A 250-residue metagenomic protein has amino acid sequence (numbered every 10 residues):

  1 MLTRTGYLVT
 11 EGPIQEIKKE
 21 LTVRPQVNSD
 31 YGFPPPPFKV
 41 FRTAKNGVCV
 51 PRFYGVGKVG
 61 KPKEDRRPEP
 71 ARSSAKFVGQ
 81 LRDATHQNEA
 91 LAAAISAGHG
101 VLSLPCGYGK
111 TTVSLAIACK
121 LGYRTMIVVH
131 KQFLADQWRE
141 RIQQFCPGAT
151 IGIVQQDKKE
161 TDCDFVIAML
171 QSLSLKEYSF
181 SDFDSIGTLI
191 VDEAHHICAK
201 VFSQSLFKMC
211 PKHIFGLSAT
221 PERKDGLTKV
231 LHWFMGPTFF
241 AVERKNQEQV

Functional and structural regions predicted by a protein language model:
M1-V27: Short Lys/Arg-enriched alpha/beta "domain-start" segment
K18-P68: Interdomain "pre-motor" coupling segment immediately N-terminal to P-loop NTPase/helicase cores
P36-P37, K63-S103: Conserved pre-motif I regulatory segment
A97-L121, M126: Walker A/P-loop
C106-Y108, M169, S218: Conserved phosphate-coupling serine/threonine residues in phosphotransfer and NTP-handling enzymes
T125, F133-K158: Conserved helix-turn-beta segment of the N-terminal RecA-like "Helicase ATP-binding" lobe in SF1/SF2 helicases
Q155-T188, A199-Q204: Conserved helix/coil segment N-terminal to the catalytic DExD/H
G187-T188, H195-V250: Post-DEXD/H (motif II) to motif III coupling segment of the RecA-like Helicase ATP-binding lobe
